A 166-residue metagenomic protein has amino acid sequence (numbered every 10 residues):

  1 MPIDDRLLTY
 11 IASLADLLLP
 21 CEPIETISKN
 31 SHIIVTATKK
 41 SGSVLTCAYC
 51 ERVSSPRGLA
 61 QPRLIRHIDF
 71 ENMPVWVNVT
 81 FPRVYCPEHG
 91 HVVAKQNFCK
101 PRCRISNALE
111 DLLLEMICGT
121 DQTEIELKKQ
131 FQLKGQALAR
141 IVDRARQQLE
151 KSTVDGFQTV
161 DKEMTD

Functional and structural regions predicted by a protein language model:
M1-H91, K95: Short, conserved DNA-binding cores of transcription-related domains
R66-D166: Short, positively charged, Gly/Tyr-enriched micro-motifs that form contact patches at catalytic or ligand/partner
